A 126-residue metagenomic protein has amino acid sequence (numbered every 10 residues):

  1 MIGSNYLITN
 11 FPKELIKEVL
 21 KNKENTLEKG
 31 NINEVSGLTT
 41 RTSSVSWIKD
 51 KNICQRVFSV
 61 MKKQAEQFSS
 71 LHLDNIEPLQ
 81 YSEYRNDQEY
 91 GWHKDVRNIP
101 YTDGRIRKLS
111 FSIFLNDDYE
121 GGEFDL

Functional and structural regions predicted by a protein language model:
M1-L126: Fe(II)/2-oxoglutarate oxygenase catalytic core
